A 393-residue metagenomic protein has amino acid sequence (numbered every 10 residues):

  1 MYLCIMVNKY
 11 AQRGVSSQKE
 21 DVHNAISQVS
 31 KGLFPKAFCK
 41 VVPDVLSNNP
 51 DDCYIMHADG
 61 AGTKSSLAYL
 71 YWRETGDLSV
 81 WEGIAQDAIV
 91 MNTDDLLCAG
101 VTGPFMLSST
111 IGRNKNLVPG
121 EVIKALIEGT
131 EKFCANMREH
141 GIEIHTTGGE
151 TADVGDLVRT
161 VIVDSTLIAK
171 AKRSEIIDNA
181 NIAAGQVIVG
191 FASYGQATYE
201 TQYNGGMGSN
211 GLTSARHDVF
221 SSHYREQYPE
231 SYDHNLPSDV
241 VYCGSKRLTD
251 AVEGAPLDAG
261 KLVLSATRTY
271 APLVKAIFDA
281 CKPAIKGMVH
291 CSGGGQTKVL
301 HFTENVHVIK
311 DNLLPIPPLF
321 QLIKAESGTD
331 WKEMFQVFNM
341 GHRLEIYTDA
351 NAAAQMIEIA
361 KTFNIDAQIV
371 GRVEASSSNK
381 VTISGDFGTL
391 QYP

Functional and structural regions predicted by a protein language model:
Y2-P393: Helix-biased detector of long, well-ordered alpha-helical tracts
